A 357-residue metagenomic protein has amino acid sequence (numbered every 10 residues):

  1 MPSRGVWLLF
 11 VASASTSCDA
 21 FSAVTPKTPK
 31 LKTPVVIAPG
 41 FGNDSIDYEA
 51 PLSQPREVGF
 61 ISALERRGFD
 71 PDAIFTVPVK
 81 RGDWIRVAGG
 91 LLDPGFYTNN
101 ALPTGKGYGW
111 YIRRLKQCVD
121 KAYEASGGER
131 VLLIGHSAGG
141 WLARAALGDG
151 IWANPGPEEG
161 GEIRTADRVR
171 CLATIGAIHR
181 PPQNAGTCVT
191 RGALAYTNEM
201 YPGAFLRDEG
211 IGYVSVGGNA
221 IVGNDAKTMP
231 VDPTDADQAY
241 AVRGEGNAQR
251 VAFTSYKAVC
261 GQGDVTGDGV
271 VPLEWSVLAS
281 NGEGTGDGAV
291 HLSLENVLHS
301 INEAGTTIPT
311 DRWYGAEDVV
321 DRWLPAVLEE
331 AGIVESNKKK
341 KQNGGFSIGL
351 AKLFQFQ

Functional and structural regions predicted by a protein language model:
M1-A23: N-terminal chloroplast transit peptides
P26-Q357: Lipid deacylating catalytic domains
